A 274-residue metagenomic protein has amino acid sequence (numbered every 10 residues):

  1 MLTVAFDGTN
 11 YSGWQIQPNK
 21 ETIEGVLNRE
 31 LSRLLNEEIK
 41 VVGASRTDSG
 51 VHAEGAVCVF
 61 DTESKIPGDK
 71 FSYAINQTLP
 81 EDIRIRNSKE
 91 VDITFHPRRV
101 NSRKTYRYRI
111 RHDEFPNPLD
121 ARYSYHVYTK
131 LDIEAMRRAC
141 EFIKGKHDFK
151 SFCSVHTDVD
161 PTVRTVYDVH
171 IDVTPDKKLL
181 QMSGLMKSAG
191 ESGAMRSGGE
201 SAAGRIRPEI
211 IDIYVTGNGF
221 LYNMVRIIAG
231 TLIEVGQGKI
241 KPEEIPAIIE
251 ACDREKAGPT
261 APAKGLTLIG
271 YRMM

Functional and structural regions predicted by a protein language model:
M1-G193, E200-M274: Structured-RNA-binding interfaces characteristic of tRNA pseudouridine synthases
